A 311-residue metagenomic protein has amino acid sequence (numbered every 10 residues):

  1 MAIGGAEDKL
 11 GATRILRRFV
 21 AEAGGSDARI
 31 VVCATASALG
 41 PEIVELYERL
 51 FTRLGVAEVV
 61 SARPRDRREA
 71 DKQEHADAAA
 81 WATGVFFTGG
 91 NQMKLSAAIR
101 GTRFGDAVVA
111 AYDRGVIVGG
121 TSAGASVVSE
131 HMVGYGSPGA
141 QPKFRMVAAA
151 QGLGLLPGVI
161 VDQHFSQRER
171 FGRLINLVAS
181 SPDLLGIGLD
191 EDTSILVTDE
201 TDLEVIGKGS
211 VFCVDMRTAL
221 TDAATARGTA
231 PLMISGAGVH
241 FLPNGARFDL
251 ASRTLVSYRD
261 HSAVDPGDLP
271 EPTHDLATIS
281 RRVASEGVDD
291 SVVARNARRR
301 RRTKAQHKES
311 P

Functional and structural regions predicted by a protein language model:
M1-S26, A38-R53, V133-G134, P138-P311: C-terminal and late-domain segments of enzyme folds
V31, S37-A82, F87, K94: Portal/gating segments that form or line small-molecule/metal binding sites
F87-G89, V108-M132: Catalytic nucleophile loop
Q92-T102: Glycine/threonine-rich flexible loop motifs
M93-K94, A125-V128, F212: Short gly/pro/ser/thr-enriched loop/turn and capping motifs at secondary-structure boundaries
